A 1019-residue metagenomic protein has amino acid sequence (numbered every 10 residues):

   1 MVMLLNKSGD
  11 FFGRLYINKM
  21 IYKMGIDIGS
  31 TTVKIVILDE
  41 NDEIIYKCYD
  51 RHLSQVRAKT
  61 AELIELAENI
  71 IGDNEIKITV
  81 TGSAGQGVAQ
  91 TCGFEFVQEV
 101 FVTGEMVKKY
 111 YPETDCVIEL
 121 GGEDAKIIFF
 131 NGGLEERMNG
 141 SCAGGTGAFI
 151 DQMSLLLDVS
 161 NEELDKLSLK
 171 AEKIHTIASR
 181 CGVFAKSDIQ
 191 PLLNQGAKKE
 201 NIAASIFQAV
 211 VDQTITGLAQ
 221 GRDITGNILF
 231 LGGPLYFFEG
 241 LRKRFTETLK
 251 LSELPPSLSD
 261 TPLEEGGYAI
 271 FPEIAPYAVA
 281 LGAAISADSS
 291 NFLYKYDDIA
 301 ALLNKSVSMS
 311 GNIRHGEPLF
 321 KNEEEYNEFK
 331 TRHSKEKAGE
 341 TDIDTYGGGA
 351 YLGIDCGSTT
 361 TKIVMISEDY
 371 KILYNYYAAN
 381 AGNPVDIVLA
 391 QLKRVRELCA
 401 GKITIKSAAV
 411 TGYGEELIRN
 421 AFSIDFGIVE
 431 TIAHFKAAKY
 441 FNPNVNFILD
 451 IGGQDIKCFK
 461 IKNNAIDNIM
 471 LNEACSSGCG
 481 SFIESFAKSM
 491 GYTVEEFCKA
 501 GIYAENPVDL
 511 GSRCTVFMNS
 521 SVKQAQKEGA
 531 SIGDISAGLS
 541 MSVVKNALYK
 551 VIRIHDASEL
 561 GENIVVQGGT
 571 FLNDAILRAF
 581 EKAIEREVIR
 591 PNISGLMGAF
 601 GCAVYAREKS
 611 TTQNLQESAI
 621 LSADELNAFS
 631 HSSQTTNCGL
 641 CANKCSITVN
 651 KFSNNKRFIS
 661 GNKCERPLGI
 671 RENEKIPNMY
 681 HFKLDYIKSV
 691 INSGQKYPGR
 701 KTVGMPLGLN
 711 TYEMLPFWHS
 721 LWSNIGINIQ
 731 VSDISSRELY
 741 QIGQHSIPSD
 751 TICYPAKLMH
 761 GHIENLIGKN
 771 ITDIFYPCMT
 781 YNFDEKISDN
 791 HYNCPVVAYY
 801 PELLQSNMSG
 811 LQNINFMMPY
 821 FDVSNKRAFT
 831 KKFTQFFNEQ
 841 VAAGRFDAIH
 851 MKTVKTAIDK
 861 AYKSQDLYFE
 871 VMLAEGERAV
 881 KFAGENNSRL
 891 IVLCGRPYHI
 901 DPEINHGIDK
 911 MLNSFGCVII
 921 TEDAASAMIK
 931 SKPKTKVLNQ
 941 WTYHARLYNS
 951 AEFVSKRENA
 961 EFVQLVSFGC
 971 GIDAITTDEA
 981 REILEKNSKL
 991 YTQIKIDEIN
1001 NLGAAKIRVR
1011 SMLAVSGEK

Functional and structural regions predicted by a protein language model:
L15-Y16, N139, A143-F149, V388 (+4 more regions): An N-terminal assembly and electron-transfer interface module characteristic of large anaerobic redox and radical
K23-E65, E135-E136, G140, I354-R394 (+2 more regions): Short glycine-rich, Thr/Ser-proximal phosphate-binding strand/loop in the N-terminal lobe of ATP-dependent enzymes
Q55-V56, G132-K173, K186, P276-V279 (+11 more regions): Glycine-rich phosphate-binding loop plus the immediately following alpha-helix
A84, A219-S252, P272-P276, T411-G414 (+5 more regions): Glycine-rich phosphate-binding loops at beta-strand->alpha-helix junctions
V97-V100, T246-L281, D425-T431, E581-F600 (+3 more regions): Conserved phosphate-binding/catalytic loops in two-lobed NTP-binding clefts
G147-Q152, S259-P262, G266-S308, K436 (+3 more regions): Glycine-rich phosphate-binding/hydrolytic loop that grips phosphoryl groups
A185-T216, S520-Y549: Adenine-nucleotide phosphate-binding core of ATP-dependent small-molecule kinases
S286-G349, K457, E608-K675: Acidic, glycine/GT-rich loop-and beta-edge segments that sit at the periphery of enzyme/chaperone cores
